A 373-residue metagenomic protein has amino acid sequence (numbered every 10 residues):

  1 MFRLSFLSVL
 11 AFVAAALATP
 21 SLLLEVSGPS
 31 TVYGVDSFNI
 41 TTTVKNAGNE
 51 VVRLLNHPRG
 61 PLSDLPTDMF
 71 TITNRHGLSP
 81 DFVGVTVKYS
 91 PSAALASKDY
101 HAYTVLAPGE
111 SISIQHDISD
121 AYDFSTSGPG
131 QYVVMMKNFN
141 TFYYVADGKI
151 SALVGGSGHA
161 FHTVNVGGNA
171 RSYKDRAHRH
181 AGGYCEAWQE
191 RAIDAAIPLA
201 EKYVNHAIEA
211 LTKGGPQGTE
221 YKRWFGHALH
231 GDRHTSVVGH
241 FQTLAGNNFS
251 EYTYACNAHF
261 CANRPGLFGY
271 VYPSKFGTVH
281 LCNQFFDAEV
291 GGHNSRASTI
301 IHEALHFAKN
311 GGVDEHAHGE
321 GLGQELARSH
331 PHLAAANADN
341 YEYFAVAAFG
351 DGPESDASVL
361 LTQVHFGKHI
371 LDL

Functional and structural regions predicted by a protein language model:
M1-S21: Fungal secretory targeting signals
T19-G48, G60-I114, D120-R296, F307-L373: Predominantly extracellular/secreted Zn2+-dependent metalloproteases
R53-L55, K309-N310: Intrinsically disordered, low-complexity regions enriched in proline, serine, glycine and charged residues
E303: Walker B catalytic acidic pair
